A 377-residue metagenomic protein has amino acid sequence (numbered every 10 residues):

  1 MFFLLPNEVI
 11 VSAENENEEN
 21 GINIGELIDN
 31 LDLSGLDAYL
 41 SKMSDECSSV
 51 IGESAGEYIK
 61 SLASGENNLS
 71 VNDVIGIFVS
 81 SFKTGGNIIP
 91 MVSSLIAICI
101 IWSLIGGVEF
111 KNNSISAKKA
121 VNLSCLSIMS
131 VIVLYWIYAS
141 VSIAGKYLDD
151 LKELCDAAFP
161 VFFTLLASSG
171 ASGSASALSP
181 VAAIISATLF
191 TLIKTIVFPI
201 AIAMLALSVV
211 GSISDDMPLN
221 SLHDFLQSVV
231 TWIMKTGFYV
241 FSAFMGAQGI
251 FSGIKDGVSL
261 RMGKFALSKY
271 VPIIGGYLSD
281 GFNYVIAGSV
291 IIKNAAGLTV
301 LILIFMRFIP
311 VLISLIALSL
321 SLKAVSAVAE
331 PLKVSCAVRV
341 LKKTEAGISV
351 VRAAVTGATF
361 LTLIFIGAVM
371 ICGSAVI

Functional and structural regions predicted by a protein language model:
M1-C99, S103-N122, W136-C155, A171-A183 (+9 more regions): Gly/Ser-rich, low-complexity
V92, I96-I100, I128, I132 (+9 more regions): Residue-level signal for the membrane-embedded core of alpha-helical transmembrane segments, especially mid-helix
F110-I115, D215-V230, A329-V338: Membrane interface segments of multi-pass transport proteins and intramembrane proteases
L123-W136, C155-S172, L192-I200, V209: Mid-bilayer segments of alpha-helical transmembrane spans in multi-pass integral membrane proteins that mediate
L154-V161, L165, W232, A327-P331 (+1 more regions): Extended, low-complexity, charged alpha-helical tracts that assemble into coiled-coils or amphipathic helices used
L178, A182-T299, L303: Generic multipass alpha-helical transmembrane bundles of integral membrane proteins
I291-S335, K343: Helical hairpin unit composed of two closely spaced alpha helices linked by a short loop
I313-L322, S326-E330, V334, S349 (+1 more regions): Membrane-helix cytosolic exit motif
